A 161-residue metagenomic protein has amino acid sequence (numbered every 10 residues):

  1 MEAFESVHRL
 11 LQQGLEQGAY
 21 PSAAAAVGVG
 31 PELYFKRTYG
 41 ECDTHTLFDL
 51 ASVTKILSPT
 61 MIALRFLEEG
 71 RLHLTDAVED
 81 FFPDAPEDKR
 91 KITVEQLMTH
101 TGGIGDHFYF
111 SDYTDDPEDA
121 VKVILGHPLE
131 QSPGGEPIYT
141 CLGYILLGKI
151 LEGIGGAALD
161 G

Functional and structural regions predicted by a protein language model:
E2-E16: Short, basic/aromatic recognition patches
H8-Q12, A25, P31, D49-T75 (+1 more regions): Active-site SXXK
Q12-D43, L74, T99, S111-Y113: A short, well-structured edge-of-sheet supersecondary motif
S22-A24, L47, A77, E136: Residues at or immediately flanking beta-strands
Y34-R37, S111-S132, P137, A157-G161: Short, charged, amphipathic alpha-helices and their helix-cap/turn boundaries
D43-H45, H127-P133, Y144-I145: Flexible glycine/proline-enriched surface loops and loop-helix/loop-strand junctions
T44, D49-V53, F66-Y109, K122 (+3 more regions): Active-site helix/loop module of the DD-peptidase/beta-lactamase fold, centered on the serine-lysine SxxK catalytic
T93, L142-G143: Mid-domain, small-residue-enriched loop/turn segments at the edges of structured enzyme/sensor domains
